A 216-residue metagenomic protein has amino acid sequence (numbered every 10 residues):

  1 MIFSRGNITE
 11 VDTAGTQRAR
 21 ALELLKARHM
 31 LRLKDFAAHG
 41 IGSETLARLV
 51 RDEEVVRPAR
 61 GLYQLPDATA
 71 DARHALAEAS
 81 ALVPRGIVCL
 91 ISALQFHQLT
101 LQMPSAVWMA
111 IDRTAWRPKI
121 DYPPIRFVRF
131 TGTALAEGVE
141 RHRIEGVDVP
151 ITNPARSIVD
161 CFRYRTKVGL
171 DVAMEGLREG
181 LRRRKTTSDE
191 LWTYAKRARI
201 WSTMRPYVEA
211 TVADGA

Functional and structural regions predicted by a protein language model:
M1-D12: Short, intrinsically disordered or compositionally biased N-terminal tails of bacterial proteins
T13-D35, H39, T45, V50 (+2 more regions): Nucleic-acid-binding surface
